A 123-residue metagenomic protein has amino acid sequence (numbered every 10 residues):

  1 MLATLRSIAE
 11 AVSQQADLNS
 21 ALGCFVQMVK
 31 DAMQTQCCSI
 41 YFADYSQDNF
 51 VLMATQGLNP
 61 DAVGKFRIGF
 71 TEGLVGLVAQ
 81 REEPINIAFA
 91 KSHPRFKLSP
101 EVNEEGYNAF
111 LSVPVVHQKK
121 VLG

Functional and structural regions predicted by a protein language model:
M1-Q14, L18-S20, L122: Signal-transmission linkers at sensory-effector interfaces
A9-A16, F25-Q34, F42-D44, P60 (+1 more regions): Short regulatory alpha-helical segment in sensory/regulatory domains of signaling proteins that mediates
Q14, L18, F66, F70-T71 (+1 more regions): Residue-level signature of the cytosolic catalytic core of signaling kinases
A43, N49-M53, P60-L98: Regulatory sensory and allosteric helical modules in signal-transduction proteins and certain transcription factors
Y45-D48, Q118-K120: Short strand-connecting beta-turns/loops that link adjacent beta-strands
V75, V115-G123: Sensory-domain boundary capping and coupling elements
E101-Y107: Short loop/turn motifs at secondary-structure junctions and domain boundaries
N108-V116: A short, aliphatic-rich beta-strand micro-motif
